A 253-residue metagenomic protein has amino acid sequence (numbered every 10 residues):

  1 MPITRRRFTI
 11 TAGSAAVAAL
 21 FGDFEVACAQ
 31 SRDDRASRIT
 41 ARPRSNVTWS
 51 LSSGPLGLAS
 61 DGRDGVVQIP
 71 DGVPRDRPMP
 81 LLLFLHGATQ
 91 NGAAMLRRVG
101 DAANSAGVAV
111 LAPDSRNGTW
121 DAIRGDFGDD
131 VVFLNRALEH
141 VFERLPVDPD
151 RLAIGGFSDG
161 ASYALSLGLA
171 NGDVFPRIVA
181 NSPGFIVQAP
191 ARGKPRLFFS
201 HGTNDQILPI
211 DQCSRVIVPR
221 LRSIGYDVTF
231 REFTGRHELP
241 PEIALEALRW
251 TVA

Functional and structural regions predicted by a protein language model:
P2, I10-A16, L20-P80, D126-D129 (+5 more regions): A domain-start/cap signature at the N-terminus of enzymes
R44, T48-D71, R77-L145: Serine-hydrolase catalytic machinery in alpha/beta-hydrolase-like enzymes
S115-N117, P183, G235: Active-site loop/turn elements of alpha/beta-hydrolase fold enzymes, especially the short glycine-/histidine-rich
D150-K194: Primarily recognizes the serine-hydrolase "nucleophile elbow" in alpha/beta-hydrolase and SGNH/GDSL folds
P195-H201: Catalytic His-Asp charge-relay segment
S200, D211-V218, R222-A253: C-terminal catalytic histidine-bearing segment of alpha/beta-hydrolase fold enzymes
N204-L208: Acidic catalytic loop of the alpha/beta-hydrolase fold
